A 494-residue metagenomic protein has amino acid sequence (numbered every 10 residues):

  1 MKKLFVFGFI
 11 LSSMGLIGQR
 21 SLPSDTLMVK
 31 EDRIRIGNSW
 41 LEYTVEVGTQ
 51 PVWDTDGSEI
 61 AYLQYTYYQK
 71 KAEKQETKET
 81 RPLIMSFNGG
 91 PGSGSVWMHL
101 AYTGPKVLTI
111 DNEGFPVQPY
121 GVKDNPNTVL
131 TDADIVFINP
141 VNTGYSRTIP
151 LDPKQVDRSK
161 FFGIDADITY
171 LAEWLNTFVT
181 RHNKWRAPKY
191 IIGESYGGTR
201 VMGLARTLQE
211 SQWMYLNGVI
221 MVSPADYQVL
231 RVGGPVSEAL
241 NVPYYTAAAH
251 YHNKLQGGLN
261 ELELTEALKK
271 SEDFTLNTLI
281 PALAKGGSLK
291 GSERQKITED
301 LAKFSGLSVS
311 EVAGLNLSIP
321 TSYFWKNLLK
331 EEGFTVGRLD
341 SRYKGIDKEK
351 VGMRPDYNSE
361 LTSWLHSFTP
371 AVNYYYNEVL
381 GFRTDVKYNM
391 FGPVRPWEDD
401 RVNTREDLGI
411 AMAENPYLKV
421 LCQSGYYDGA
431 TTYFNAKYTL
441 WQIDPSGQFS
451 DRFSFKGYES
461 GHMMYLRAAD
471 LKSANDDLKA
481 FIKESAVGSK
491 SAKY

Functional and structural regions predicted by a protein language model:
Q19-L83, A101, A492: Catalytic-loop region of hydrolases
G57-K160, W441: N-terminal cap/lid subdomain of alpha/beta-hydrolase-fold enzymes
P105-T109, Q209-K303: A catalytic-pocket lid/entrance helix-loop region that shapes and gates access to the active site across common
L130, P140, S159-T180: Alpha/beta-hydrolase active-site loop
K184-Y196: Alpha/beta-hydrolase fold nucleophile elbow
G203, L418, T432-Q442: Short alpha-helix in the alpha/beta-hydrolase fold that links the catalytic acid
G286-T431: Alpha/beta-hydrolase fold catalytic core
E459-D470: Catalytic histidine-centered segment of alpha/beta-hydrolase-like enzymes
